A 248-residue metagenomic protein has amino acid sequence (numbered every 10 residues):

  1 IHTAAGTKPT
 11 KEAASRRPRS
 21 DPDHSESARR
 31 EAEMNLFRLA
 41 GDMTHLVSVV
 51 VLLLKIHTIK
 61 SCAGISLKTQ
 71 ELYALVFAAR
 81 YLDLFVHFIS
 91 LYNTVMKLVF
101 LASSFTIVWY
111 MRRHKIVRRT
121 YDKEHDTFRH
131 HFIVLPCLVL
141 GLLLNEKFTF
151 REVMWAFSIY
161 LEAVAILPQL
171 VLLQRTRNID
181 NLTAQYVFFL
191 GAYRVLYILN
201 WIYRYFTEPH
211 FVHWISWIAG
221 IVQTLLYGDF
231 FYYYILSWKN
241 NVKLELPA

Functional and structural regions predicted by a protein language model:
I1-R30: Intrinsically disordered, low-complexity basic segments at termini and long loops, enriched in Pro/Gly and/or Arg/Ser
D21-A248: Alpha-helical membrane-protein topology signature
